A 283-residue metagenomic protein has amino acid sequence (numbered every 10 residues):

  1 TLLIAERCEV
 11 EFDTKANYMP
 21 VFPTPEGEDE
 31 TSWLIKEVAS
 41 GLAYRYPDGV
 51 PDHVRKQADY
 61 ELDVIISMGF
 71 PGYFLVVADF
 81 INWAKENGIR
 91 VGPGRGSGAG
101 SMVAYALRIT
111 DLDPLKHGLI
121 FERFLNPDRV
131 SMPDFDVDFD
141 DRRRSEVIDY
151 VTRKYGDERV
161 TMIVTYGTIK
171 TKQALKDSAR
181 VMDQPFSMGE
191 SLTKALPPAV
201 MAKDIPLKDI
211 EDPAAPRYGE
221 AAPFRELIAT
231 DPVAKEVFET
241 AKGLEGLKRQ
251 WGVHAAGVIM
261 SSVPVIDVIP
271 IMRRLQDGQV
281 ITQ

Functional and structural regions predicted by a protein language model:
L2-Q283: Alpha-helical scaffold/interaction cores of sigma-54-like transcription cofactors and many family A DNA polymerases
